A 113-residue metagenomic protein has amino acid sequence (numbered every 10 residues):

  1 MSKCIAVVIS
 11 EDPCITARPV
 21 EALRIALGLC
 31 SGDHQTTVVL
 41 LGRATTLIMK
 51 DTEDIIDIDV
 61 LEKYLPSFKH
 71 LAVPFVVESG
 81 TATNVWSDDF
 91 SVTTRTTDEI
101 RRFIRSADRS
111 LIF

Functional and structural regions predicted by a protein language model:
A6-V20, L47-E53: Short, glycine-rich nucleotide/cofactor-binding loops
P19-V38: Histidine-anchored nucleotide/phosphate-binding helix
T36-G42, P74-S79: Short internal beta-strands
D54-T81: A glycine-rich helix N-cap at a beta->alpha junction
F75, S110-L111: Short, well-ordered beta-strand core segments
D88-D98: Active-site regions of enzymes building and remodeling cell-envelope glycoconjugates
A107: An anion/phosphate-binding loop that grips the pyrophosphate of nucleotide cofactors and donors
